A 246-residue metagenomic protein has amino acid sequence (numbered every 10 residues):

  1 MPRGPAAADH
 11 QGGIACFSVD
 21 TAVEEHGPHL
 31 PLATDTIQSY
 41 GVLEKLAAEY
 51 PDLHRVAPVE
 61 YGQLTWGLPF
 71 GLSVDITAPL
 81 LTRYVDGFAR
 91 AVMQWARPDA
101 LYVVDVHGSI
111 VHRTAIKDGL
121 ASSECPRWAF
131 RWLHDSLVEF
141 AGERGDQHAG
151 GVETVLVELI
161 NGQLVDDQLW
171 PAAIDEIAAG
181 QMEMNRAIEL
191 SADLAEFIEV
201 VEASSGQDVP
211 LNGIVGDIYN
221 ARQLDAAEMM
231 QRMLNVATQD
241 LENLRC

Functional and structural regions predicted by a protein language model:
M1-P79, R83-A100, V106-C246: Extended, histidine- and acidic-residue-enriched regions that form the cofactor-binding/catalytic faces
